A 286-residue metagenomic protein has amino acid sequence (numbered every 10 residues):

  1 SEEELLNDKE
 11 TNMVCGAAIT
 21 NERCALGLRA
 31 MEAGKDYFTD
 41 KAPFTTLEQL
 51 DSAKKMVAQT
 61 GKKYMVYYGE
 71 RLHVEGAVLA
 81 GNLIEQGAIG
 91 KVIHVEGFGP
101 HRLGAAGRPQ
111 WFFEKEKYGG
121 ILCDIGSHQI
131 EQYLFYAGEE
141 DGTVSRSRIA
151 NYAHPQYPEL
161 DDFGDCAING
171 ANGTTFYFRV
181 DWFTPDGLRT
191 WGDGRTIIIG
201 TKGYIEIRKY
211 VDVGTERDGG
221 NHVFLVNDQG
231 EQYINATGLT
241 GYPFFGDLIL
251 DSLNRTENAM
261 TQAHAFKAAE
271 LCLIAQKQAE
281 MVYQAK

Functional and structural regions predicted by a protein language model:
S1-M56: Beta-loop-alpha module in the N-terminal Rossmann-like domain of NAD(P)-dependent dehydrogenases, especially those
M13-A18, Q49, K62, A171 (+1 more regions): C-terminal helix-rich "cap/oligomerization" subdomain common to oxidoreductases
N21, F44-A105: A contiguous active-site-proximal alpha/beta segment in oxidoreductase catalytic domains
A33-K35, T60-K63, T174: A short helix->loop->beta-strand "cap" motif at the edges of active sites that frequently abuts
G34, P109-K117, L225-G230: Short glycine/proline- and charge-enriched loop/turn segments that cap or connect secondary-structure elements
R108-D193, A263-K267: Rossmann-like dinucleotide-binding domain that binds NAD(P)(H)
Q156-D161, A171-F244, N258-T261: NAD(P)-dinucleotide binding in Rossmann-like oxidoreductases
